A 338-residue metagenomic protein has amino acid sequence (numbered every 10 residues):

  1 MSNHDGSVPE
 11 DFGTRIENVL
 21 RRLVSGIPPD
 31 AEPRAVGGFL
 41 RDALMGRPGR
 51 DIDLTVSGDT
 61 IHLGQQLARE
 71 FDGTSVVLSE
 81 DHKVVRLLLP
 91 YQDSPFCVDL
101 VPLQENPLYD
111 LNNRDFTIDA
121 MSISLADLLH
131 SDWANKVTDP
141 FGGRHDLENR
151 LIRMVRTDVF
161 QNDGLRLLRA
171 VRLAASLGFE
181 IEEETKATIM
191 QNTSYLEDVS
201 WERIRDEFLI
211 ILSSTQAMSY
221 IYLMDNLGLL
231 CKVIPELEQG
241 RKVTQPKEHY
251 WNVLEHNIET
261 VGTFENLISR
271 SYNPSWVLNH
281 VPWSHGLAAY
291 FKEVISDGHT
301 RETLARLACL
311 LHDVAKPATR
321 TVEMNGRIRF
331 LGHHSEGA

Functional and structural regions predicted by a protein language model:
M1-A338: Catalytic cores of the polymerase beta-like nucleotidyltransferase superfamily and closely associated nucleotide
